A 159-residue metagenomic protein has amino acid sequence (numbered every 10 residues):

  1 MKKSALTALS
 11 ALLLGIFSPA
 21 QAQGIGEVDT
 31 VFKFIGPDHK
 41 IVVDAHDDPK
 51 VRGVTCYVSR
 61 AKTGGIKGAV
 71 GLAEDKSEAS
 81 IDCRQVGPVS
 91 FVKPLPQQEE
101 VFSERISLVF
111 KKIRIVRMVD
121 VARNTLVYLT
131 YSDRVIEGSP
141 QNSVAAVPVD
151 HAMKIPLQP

Functional and structural regions predicted by a protein language model:
M1-A8: Bacterial N-terminal signal peptides that target proteins for export
A8-I16: Bacterial N-terminal signal peptides
S18-A22: Sec/Tat signal peptide C-region and signal peptidase I cleavage site
Q23-G64: N-terminal export/targeting and maturation segments
P49, D120-A122: Short, ordered beta-strand-loop transition motifs
T55-D120: Mature extracytoplasmic domains of secretory-pathway proteins
A122-P159: C-terminal partner/receptor-binding element of secreted or periplasmic proteins
